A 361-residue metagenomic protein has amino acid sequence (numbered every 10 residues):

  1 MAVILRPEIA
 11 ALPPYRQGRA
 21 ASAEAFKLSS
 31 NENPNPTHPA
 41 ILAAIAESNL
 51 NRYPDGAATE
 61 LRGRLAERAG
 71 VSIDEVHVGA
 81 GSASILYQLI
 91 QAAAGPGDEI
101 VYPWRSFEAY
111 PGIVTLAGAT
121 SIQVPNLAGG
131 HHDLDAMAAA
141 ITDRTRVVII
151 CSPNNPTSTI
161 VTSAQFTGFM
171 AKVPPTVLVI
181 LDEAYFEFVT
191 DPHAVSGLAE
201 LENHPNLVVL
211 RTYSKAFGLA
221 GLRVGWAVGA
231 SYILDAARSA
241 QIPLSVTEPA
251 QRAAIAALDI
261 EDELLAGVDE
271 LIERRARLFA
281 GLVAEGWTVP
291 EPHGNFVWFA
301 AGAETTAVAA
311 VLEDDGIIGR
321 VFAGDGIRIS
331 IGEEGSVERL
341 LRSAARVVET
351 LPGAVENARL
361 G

Functional and structural regions predicted by a protein language model:
M1-D55, R64-E67: N-terminal "arm"/small-domain region of PLP-dependent enzymes with the aminotransferase-like
P54, A58-E99, A117: Phosphate-binding glycine-rich loop
A92-I150: PLP-dependent aminotransferase-like
T115, H132-D143, P156-V179, E183-L219: Active-site pre-lysine segment of PLP-dependent enzymes
I122-P125, V147-P153, V179-E183, P290-P292 (+1 more regions): Short beta-strands and strand-loop turn motifs
N206-L282, W287-P290: PLP-dependent aminotransferase class I/II
L271-I272, A280-D315, I331, G361: Conserved PLP-binding catalytic core of the aspartate aminotransferase-like
A310-G361: PLP-dependent enzyme catalytic core of the Aspartate aminotransferase-like
